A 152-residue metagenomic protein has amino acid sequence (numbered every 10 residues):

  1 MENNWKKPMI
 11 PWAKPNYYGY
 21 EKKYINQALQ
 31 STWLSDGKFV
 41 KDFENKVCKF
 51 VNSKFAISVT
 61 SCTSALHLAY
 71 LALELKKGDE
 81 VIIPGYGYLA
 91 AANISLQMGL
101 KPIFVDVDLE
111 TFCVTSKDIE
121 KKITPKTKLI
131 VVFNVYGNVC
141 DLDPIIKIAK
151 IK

Functional and structural regions predicted by a protein language model:
M1-L34, K38: N-terminal "arm"/small-domain region of PLP-dependent enzymes with the aminotransferase-like
W33-E80, I94-M98, F104-D106: Phosphate-binding glycine-rich loop
S61, Y86, V135: Flexible loop residues that form catalytic and substrate-binding hotspots at small-molecule/glycan-binding clefts
G87-A92: Conserved coil-to-alpha-helix start sites within the AMP-binding
E110-K152: Active-site phosphate-binding strand-loop segment of PLP-dependent enzymes
